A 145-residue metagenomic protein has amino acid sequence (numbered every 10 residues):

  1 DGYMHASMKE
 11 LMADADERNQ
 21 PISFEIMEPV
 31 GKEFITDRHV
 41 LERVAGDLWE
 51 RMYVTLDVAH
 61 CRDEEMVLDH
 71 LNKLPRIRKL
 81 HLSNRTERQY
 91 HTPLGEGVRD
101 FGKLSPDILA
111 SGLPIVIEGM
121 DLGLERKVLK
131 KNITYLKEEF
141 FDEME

Functional and structural regions predicted by a protein language model:
D1, F34-R38, E42, H60-G112 (+1 more regions): Gly/Pro-rich active-site loop or hairpin
D1-Y53: Active-site acidic/histidine proton-transfer and metal-coordination neighborhood in alpha/beta enzyme cores
D14-R18, D47-R51, K73-L74, D107-S111 (+1 more regions): Alpha-helix C-cap/termination motif
I22-F24, M52-D57, R78-L82, I115-E118: Hydrophobic faces of well-ordered beta-strands that scaffold small-molecule active sites in alpha/beta enzyme cores
M27, M120, E138-F141: Intrinsically disordered, low-complexity regions of eukaryotic proteins
R126-E145: C-terminal helical cap(s) of enzyme catalytic domains, especially alpha/beta-barrels
